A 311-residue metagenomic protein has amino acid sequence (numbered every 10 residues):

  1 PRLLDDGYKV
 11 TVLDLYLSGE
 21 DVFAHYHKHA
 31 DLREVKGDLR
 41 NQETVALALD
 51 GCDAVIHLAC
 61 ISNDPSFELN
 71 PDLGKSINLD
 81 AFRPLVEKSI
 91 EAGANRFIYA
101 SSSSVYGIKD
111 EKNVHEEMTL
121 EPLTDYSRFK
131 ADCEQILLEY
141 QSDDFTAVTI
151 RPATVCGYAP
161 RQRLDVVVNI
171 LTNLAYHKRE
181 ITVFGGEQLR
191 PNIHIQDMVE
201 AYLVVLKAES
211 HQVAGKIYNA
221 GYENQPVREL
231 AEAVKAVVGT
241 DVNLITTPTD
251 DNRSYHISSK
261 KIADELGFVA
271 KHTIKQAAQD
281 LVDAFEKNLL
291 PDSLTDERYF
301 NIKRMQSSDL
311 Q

Functional and structural regions predicted by a protein language model:
P1-A54: N-terminal Rossmann/SDR dinucleotide-binding element
V22-A24, P65-D72, I108-K112, P160-R161: Conserved catalytic-core motifs of eukaryotic protein kinase domains, centered on the activation segment
L39-I77: NAD(P)H-binding glycine-rich loop region in Rossmannoid oxidoreductase-like domains and their noncatalytic homologs
R40, N70-P84, L120, T124 (+1 more regions): Glycine-rich NAD(P)-binding loop of the Rossmann-fold in SDR/ketoreductase-type enzymes
Q42, F82-L85, E134, Y202: Conserved internal alpha-helix within the Rossmann fold of NAD(P)-dependent oxidoreductases
H57, R83-D125: Conserved Rossmann-fold NAD(P)-dependent oxidoreductase catalytic core, especially the SDR/UDP-sugar
Q135-R190, I195-L206, V234-A236: NAD(P)-dependent short-chain dehydrogenase/reductase
R179, F184-Q311: C-terminal substrate-binding subdomain of Rossmann-fold SDR/epimerase-dehydratase oxidoreductases
